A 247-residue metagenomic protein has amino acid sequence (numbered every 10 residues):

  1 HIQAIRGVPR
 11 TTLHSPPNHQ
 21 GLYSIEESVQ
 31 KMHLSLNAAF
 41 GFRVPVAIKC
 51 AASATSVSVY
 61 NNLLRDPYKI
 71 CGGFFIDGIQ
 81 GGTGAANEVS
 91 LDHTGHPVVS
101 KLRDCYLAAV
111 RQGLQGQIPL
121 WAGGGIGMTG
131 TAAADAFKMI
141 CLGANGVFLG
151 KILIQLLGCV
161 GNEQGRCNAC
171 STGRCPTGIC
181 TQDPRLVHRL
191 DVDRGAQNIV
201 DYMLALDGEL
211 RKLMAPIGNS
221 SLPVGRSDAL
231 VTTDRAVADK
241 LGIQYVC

Functional and structural regions predicted by a protein language model:
H1-L13: ATP-dependent carboxylate/acyl-activation modules
A4, P16-Y23, M214-S220: Short, exposed beta-strand "edge-strand" segments with a Pro/Gly-rich flavor and a Y/T-containing core
G7, G95-H96, G113, G143 (+3 more regions): Glycine-centered secondary-structure boundary/capping sites
P9, C180-P184, Q197, Q244: Compositionally biased, intrinsically disordered low-complexity regions
T11-H14, Y106, A133, M203 (+1 more regions): Residue-level detector of functional hotspots within protein domains
T11-N18, R189-D193: Short glycine/proline- and acidic residue-enriched helix-loop micro-motifs that form flexible lids or anion-recognition
P16-V187: Glycine-rich phosphate/ribose-binding loops and adjacent secondary-structure elements that form binding surfaces
H188-C247: C-terminal extensions of enzymes
